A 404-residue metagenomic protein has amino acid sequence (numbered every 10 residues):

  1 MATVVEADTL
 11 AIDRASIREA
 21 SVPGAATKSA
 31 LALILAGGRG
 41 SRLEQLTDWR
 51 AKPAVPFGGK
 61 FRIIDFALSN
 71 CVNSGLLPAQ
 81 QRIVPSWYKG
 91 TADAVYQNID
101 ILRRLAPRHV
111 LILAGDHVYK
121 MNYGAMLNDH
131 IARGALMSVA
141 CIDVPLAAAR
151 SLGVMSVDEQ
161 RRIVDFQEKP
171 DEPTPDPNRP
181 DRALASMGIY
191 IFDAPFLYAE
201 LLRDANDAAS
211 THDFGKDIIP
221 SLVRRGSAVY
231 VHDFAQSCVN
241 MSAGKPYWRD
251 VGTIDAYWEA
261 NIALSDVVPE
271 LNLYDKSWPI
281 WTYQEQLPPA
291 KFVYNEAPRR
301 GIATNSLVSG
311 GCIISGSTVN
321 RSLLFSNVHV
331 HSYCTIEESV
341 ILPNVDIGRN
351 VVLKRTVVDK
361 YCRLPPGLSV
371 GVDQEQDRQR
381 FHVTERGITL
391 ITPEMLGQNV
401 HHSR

Functional and structural regions predicted by a protein language model:
M1-L31, P195, R203-R404: Left-handed beta-helix
T3-A79, I83-P85, I101-R104: N-terminal glycine-rich phosphate-binding loop and ensuing alpha1 helix
I63-A67, D93-Q97, I218: Well-ordered alpha-helical segments embedded in enzymatic catalytic cores
N70, Q97-I101, D129, S221: A generic secondary-structure signal
I83-A94: A short, glycine-/small-residue-rich helix N-cap motif at loop->alpha-helix starts within glycosyltransferase
A106, K120-P195, A199-A205, A209: Conserved core of the sugar-phosphate nucleotidyltransferase
V110: Short aromatic/hydrophobic "clamp" motif used to bind/position activated sugar donors
L113-G115: Active-site acidic Asp-centered loop
